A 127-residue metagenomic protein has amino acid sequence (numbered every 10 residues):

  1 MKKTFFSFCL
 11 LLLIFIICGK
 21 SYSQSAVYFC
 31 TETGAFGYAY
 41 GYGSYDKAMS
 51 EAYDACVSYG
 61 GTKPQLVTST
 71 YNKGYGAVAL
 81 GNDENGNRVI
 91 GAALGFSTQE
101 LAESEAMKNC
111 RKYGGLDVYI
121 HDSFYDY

Functional and structural regions predicted by a protein language model:
M1-C9: Bacterial N-terminal signal peptides that target proteins for export
F5-F6, G19-Y127: Helix-coil modules at protein/domain termini and other flexible surface or pore-lining loops, especially C-terminal
F8-I16: Bacterial N-terminal signal peptides
